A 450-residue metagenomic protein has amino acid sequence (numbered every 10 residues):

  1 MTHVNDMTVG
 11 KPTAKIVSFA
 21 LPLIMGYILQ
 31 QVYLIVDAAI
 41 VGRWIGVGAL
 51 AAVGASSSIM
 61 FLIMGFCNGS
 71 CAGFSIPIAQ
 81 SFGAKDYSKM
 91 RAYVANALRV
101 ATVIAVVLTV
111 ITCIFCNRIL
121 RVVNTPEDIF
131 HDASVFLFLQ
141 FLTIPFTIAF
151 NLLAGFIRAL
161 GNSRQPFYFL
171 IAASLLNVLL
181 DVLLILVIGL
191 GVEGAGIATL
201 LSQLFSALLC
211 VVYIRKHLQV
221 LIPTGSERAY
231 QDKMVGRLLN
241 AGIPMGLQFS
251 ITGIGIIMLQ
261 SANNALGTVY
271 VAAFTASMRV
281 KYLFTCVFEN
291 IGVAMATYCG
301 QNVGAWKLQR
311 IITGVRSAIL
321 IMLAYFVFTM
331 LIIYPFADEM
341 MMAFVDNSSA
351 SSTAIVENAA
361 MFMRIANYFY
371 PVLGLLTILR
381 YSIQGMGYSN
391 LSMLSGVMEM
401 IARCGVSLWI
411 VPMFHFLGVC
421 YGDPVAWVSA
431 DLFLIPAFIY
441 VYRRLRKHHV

Functional and structural regions predicted by a protein language model:
M1-A20, I78-T143, V187-I243, C299-Y368 (+1 more regions): Short alpha-helical transmembrane segments in multi-pass integral membrane proteins
M7-W44, S58-G73, P77, T102-T109 (+4 more regions): N-terminal transmembrane alpha-helices
S18-D37, L139, A173, S202-S206 (+3 more regions): Transmembrane helical elements of multi-pass membrane transporters/channels
V32-L50, L120-E127, L183-L190, S250-L283 (+4 more regions): Helix-terminus/linker motif at the lipid-water interface of multi-pass membrane proteins
V41-F61, E127-D132, V192-E193, M234-A241 (+5 more regions): Interfacial/gating helices of multi-pass transporter permease domains
L50-V110, T147-P166, A273-A337, L373-S395: Small-residue-rich hydrophobic transmembrane alpha-helices
L62-G65, T109, N177-V182, A207-V211 (+4 more regions): Hydrophobic transmembrane alpha-helices of multi-pass small-molecule transporters
C71, L139-R158, P166-S174, A195-L208 (+4 more regions): Short runs within selected transmembrane alpha-helices of multi-pass transporters and secretion channels
